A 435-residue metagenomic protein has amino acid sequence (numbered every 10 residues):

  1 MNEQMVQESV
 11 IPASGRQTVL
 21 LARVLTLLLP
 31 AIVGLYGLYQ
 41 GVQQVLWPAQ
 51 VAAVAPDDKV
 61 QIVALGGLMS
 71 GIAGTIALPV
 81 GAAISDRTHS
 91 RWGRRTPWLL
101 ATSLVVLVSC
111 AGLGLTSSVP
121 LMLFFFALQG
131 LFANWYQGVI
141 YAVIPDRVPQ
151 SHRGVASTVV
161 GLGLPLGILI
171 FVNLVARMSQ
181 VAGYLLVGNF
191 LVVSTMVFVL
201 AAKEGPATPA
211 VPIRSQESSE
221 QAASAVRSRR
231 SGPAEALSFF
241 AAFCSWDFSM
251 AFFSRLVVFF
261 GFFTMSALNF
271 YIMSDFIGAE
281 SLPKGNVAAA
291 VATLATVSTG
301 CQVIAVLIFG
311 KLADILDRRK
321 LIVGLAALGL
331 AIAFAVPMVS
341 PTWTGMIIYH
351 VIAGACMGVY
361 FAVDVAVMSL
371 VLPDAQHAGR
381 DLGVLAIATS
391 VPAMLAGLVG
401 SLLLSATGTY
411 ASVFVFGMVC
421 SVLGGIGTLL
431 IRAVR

Functional and structural regions predicted by a protein language model:
N2-L21, G205-S254: Juxtamembrane intracellular "pre-TM" segments in multi-pass secondary transporters
V10-G71, F248-S281: Helix-loop boundary and gating motifs at the non-cytosolic
W47, W135-V148, Y360-P373: Intracellular juxtamembrane helix-capping segments at the cytosolic ends of symmetry-related transmembrane helices
A77-W92, A305-R318, L404: Helix-to-loop junctions at the C-terminal end of transmembrane segments in multipass secondary transporters
R94-T96, A176-F190, L402-S421: A membrane-interface helix-boundary motif in multi-pass transporters
R95-A111, L321-A335: Structural signature of the two symmetry-related core transmembrane helices
G112-F125, M338-Y349: Helix-loop junctions at membrane interfaces in 12-TM secondary transporters
Q376-A406: A late C-terminal transmembrane helix in Major Facilitator Superfamily
